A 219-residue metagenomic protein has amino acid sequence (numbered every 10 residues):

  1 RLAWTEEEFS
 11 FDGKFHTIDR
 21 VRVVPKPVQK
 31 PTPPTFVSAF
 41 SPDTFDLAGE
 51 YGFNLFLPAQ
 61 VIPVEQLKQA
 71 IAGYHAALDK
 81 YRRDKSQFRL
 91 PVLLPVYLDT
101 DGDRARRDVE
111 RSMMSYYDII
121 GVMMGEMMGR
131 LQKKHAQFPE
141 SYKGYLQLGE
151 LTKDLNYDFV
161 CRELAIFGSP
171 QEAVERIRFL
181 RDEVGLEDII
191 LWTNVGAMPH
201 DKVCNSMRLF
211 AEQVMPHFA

Functional and structural regions predicted by a protein language model:
R1, E65-H75, P199-A219: C-terminal helical cap(s) of enzyme catalytic domains, especially alpha/beta-barrels
R1-V23, E65-L186: An alpha-helical appendage that flanks or caps ligand/catalytic pockets
P27-P34: A local structural motif
T35, A48, Y74, A105 (+3 more regions): Conserved, mostly hydrophobic/aromatic
T35-S38, F53-P58, F88-P95, I189-L191: Hydrophobic faces of well-ordered beta-strands that scaffold small-molecule active sites in alpha/beta enzyme cores
S41, F45-V64, A70-I71: A conserved active-site cap/scaffold subdomain adjacent to cofactor or substrate pockets
T44, V64-E65, L98-D101, A197-H200: Flexible loop/turn segments at secondary-structure boundaries
I177-R178, E187, G196-D201, N205: Substrate-recognition/cap regions that form aromatic- and gly/pro-loop-enriched pockets for small-molecule ligands
